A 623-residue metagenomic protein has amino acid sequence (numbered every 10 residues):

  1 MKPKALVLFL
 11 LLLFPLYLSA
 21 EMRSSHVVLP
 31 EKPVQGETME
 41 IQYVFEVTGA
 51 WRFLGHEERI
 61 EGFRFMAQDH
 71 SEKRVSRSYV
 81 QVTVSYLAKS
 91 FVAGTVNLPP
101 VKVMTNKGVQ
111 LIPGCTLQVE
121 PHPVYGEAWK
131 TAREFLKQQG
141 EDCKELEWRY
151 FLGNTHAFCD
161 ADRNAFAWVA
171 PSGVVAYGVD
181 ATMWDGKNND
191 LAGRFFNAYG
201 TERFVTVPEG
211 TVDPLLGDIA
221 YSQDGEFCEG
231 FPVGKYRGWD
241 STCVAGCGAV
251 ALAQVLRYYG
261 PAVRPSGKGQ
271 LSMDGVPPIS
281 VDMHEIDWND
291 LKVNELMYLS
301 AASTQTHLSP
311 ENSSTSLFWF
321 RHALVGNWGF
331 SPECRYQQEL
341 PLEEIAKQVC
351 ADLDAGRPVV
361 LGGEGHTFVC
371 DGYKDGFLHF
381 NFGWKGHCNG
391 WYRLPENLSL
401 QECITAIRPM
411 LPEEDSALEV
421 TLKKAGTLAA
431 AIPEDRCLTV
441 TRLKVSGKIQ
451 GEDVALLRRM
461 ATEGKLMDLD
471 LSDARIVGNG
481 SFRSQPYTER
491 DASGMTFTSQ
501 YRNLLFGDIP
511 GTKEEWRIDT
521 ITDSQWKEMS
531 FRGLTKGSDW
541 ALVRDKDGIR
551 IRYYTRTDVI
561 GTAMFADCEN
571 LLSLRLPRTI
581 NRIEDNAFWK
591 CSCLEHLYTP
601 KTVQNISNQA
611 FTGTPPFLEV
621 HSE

Functional and structural regions predicted by a protein language model:
V7-Y17: Bacterial N-terminal signal peptides
E21-P123, Q138: Surface-exposed interaction/ligand-binding surfaces
Y125-T155, P171-G173, Y177-S313: Active-site-adjacent structural segments surrounding the nucleophilic cysteine of cysteine proteases and isopeptidases
C143-A165, H322, G326-N381: Active-site-adjacent substructure of cysteine-protease-like catalytic cores
W168-A181, G376-W391: Catalytic Cys-His active-site segments of thiol-dependent hydrolases/isopeptidases
D180-P208, H379, N389-E414: Noncatalytic regulatory segments and standalone regulatory/sensor domains
A417-K423, T441-I449, L466-N479, R490-V559 (+3 more regions): Structural signature of tandem-repeat unit edges
